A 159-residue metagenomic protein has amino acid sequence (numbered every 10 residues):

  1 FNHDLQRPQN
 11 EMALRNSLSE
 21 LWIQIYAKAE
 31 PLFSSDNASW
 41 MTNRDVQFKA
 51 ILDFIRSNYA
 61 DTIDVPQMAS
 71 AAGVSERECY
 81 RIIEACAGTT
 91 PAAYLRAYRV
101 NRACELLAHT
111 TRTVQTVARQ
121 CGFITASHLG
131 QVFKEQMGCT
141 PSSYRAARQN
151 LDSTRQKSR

Functional and structural regions predicted by a protein language model:
D4-L14, I23-S57, D61, P66-A72 (+1 more regions): Short, Lys/Arg-enriched, Trp-marked, Pro/Gly-tolerant hinge/linker segments that flank
S17, I82, V132: Residues within the DNA-recognition helix of helix-turn-helix
D53, T62-P66, V74, R81-S127 (+1 more regions): Terminal helix-turn-helix DNA-binding modules in bacterial transcription factors
V132-F133, A147: Short, contiguous hydrophobic alpha-helices characteristic of membrane insertion segments
